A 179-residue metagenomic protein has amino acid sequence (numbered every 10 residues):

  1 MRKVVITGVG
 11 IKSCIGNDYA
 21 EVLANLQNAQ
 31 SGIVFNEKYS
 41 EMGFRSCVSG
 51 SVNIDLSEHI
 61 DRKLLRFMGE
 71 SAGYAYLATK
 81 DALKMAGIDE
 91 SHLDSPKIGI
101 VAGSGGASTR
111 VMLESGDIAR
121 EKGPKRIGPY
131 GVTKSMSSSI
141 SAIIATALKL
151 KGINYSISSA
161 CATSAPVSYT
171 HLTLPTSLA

Functional and structural regions predicted by a protein language model:
M1-G152, S177: Conserved "HGTGT" condensation-loop signature of ketosynthase/thiolase-family condensing enzymes that catalyze
V5-T7, C161, T170: Short conserved micro-motifs on helix faces and helix-strand junctions that flank and scaffold key functional residues
F67, S159-A160: Pocket-edge positions in alpha/beta enzyme catalytic cores
V101, S156, T173: Conserved beta-strand segments that form the floor/walls of ligand-binding pockets within enzyme and binding domains
I153-S159: Short loop-beta-helix segment that forms the pyridoxal 5′-phosphate
S164: Short conserved active-site loop signatures built around small residues
T170-T176: Conserved small/polar residues in nucleotide/adenosyl-binding loops
